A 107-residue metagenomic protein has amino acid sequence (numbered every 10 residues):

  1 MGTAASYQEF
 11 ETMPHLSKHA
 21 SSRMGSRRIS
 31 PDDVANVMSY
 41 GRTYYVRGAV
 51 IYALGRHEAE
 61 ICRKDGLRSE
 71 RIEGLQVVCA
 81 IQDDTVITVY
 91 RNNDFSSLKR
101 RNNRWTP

Functional and structural regions predicted by a protein language model:
M1-P107: Ribonuclease/tRNase effector modules and their secretory precursors
